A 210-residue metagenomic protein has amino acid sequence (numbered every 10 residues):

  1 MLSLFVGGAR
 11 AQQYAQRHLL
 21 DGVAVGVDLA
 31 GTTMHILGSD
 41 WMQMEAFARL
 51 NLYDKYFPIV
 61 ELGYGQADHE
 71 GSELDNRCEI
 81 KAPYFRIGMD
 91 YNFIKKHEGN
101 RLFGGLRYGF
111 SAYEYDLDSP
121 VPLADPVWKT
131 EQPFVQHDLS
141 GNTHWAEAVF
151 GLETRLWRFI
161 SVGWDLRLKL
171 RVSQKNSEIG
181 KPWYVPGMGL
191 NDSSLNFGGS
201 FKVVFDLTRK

Functional and structural regions predicted by a protein language model:
G7-N51, E61, K202-K210: Short glycine/proline- and aromatic-enriched beta-strand/turn motifs that initiate or cap beta-hairpins
R10-D21, K55, I94-R101, L156-V162 (+1 more regions): Short loop/turn motifs that connect adjacent beta-strands in outer-membrane beta-barrel proteins
D21, D40-M44, E79-F85, N100 (+2 more regions): Residues that define the transmembrane beta-barrel architecture of outer-membrane proteins
V27-L29, A46-L50, I87-Y91, L106-Y108 (+3 more regions): Residues on the lipid-exposed face of transmembrane beta-strands in outer-membrane beta-barrel proteins
G31-M34, G71-C78, Q132-D138, V185-N191: Extracellular loop and loop/strand-boundary signature of outer-membrane beta-barrel proteins
I36-G38, H69-S72, A112-S119, S173-S177 (+2 more regions): Outer-membrane beta-barrel proteins
Y56, E61-W128, V203-L207: Gram-negative (and chloroplast) outer-membrane scaffold detector with strong preference for beta-barrel transmembrane
R155-K210: Predominantly the C-terminal beta-signal and adjacent terminal strand-loop region of outer-membrane beta-barrel
